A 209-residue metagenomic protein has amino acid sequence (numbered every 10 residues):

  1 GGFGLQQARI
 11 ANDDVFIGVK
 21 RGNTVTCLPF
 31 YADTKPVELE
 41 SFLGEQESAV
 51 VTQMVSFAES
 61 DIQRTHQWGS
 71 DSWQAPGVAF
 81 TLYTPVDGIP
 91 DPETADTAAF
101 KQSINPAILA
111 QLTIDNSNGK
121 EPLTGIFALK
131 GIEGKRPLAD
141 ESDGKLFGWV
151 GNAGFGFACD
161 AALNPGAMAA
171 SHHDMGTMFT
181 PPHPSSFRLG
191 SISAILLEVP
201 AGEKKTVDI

Functional and structural regions predicted by a protein language model:
G1, T81-L82, I89-D91, E121-T124 (+2 more regions): Short helix/loop capping segments that flank catalytic or ligand/cofactor-binding pockets
G1-E47, V51-T52, E59: Beta-strand-rich N-terminal accessory domains
G2, N12-F16, V25, W68-S70 (+5 more regions): Extracellular structured ligand-interaction cores
K20, Y83, A128-K130: Predominantly extracellular/luminal cell-surface or secreted proteins
L43-A107, A170-S193: Extended, loop-rich substrate-binding clefts of extracytoplasmic carbohydrate-active enzymes
G88, I126-K204: Trp/Gly-enriched beta-strand surface patches
T113-G119: Asparagine-centered strand-capping/turn motif at beta-strand->loop junctions
